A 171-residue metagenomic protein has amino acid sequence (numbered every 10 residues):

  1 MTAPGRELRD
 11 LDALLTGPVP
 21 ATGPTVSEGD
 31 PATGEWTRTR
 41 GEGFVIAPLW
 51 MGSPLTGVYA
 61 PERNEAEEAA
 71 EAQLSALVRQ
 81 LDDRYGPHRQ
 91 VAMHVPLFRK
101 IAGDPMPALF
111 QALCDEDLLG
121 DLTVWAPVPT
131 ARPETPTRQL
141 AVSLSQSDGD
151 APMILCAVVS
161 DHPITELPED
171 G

Functional and structural regions predicted by a protein language model:
M1-D104, L109, S143-G171: Short helix/turn-capping signatures at newly exposed starts of structured segments
P105-S143: Aromatic/basic-lined ligand-recognition segments that form π-stacking hydrophobic pockets flanked by Lys/Arg to engage
